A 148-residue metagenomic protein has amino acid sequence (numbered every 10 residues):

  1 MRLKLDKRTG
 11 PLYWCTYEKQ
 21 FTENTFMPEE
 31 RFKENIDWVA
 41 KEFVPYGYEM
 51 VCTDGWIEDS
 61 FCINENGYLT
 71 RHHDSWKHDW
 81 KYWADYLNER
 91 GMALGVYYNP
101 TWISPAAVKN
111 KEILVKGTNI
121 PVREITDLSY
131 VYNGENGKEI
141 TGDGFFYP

Functional and structural regions predicted by a protein language model:
M1-G95, P100-S104: Conserved structural scaffold segments of CAZyme catalytic domains across common CAZy folds
T9, A93-V96, P100-P148: Active-site-adjacent "subsite" loops/lids of carbohydrate-active enzymes
